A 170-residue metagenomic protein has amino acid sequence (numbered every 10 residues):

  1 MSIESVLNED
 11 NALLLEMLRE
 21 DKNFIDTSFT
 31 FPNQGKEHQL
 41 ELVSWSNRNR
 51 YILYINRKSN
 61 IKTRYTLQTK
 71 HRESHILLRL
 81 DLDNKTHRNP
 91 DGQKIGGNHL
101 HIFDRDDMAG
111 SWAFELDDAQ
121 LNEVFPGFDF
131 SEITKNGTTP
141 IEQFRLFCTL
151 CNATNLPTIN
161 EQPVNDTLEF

Functional and structural regions predicted by a protein language model:
M1-I52, N56-N60: Charge-rich, low-complexity N-terminal segments
E16, N23, E37, V43 (+4 more regions): Alpha-helical protein-protein interaction elements
R19, D26, F31-N33, L42-S44 (+7 more regions): Surface-exposed beta-strand edges and flanking loops
R50, K62-R64, H75: Short, well-structured alpha-helical interface segments that form or flank functional binding sites
T66, H71-P126: An exposed acidic His-Trp-rich patch
H99-L100, D104-F170: Intrinsically disordered, low-complexity, charge-dense segments enriched in Lys/Arg and Glu/Asp interspersed
